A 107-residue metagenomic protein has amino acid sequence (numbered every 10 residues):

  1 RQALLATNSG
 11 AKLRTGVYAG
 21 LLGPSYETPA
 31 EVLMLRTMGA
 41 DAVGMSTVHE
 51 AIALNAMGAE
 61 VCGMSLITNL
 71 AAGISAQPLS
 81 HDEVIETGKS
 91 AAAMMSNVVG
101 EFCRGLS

Functional and structural regions predicted by a protein language model:
R1-L70, D82-S107: Glycine-rich phosphate- or other oxyanion-binding loops that anchor nucleotides, phosphorylated ligands
